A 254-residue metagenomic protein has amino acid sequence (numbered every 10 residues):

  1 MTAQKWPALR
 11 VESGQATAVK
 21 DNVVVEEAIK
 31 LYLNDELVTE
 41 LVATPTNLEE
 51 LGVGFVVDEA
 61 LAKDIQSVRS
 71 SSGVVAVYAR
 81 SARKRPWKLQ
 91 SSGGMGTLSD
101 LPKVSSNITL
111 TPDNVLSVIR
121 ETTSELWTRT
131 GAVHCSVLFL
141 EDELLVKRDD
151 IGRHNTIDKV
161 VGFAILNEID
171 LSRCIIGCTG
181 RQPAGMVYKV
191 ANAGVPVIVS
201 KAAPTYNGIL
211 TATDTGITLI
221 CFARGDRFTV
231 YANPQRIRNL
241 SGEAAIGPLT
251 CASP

Functional and structural regions predicted by a protein language model:
M1-L140, V146-K147: Intrinsically disordered, low-complexity regions enriched in acidic/Ser/Thr/Pro/Gln residues
A43, R148-G152, P204: Short alpha-helix boundary/capping segments
A62-D64, I169-L171, E243-A244: Short, intrinsically disordered/low-complexity patches at protein termini and at juxtamembrane boundaries
S124-I169, I175-I176: Histidine/lysine/aspartate-rich catalytic loop segments that bind and position anionic ligands
H154-V230, R236-N239: Feature captures the catalytic cores and cofactor-binding loops of soluble hydro-lyases/lyases that act on carboxylate
P234-L249: A charged, well-structured terminal subsegment
T250-P254: Active-site/ligand-binding-proximal alpha/beta "capping" segment
